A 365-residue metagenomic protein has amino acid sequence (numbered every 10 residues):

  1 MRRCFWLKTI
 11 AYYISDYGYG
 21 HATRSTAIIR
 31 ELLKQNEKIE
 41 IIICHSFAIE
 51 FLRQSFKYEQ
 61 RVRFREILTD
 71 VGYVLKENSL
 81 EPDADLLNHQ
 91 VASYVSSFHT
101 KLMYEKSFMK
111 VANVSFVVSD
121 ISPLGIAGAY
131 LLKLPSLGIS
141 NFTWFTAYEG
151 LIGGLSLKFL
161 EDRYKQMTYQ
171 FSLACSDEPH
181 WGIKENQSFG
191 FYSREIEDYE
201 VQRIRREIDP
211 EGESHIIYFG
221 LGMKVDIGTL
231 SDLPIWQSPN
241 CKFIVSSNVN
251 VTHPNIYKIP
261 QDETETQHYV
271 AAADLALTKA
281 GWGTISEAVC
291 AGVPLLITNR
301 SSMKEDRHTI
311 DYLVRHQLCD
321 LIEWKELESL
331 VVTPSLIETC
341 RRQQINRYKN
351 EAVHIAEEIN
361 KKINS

Functional and structural regions predicted by a protein language model:
D16, Q35, I39-V95: Conserved nucleotide-sugar phosphate-binding/catalytic loop shared by glycosyltransferases and other
A22-L33: Short amphipathic alpha-helix
I29, Y199-L275: Donor-nucleotide binding loops and adjacent catalytic segments primarily of GT-B fold Leloir glycosyltransferases
L80-F116: Conserved nucleotide-sugar donor-binding subdomain of glycosyltransferases
K106-E161: Conserved nucleotide-sugar donor-interacting segment of glycosyltransferase catalytic cores, predominantly GT-B
V117-I121, E265-H308: A donor-sugar binding/catalytic signature common to diverse glycosyltransferases and related nucleotide-sugar
A147-V225: A nucleotide-sugar donor-handling region in carbohydrate enzymes
T333-S365: C-terminal amphipathic helix plus adjacent low-complexity, charged tail appended to glycosyltransferase catalytic
